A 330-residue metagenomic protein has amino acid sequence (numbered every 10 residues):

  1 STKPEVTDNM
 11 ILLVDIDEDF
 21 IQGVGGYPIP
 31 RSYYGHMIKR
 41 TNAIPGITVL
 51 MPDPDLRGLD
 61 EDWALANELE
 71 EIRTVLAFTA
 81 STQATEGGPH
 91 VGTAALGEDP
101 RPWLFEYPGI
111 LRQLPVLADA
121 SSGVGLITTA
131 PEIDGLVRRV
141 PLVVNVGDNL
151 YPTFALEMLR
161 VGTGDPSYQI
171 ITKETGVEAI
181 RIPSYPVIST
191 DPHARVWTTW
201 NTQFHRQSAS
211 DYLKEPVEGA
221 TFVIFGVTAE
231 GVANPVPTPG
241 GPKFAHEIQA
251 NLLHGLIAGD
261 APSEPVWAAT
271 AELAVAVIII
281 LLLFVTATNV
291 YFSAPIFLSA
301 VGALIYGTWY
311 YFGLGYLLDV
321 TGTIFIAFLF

Functional and structural regions predicted by a protein language model:
S1-P186, V217-S293: Non-transmembrane functional regions of envelope-associated proteins
P30, S208, D319-V320: A diffuse structural propensity rather than consistent per-protein peaks
A64, L104, T198-N201, Y310: Short linear interaction motif-like sites in intrinsically disordered regions of transcription factors
N67, Y107, N201-F204, G313: Short, isolated positions within intrinsically disordered regulatory regions of eukaryotic proteins
L96, T190-H193, G302: Intrinsically disordered, low-complexity regions enriched in Ser/Pro/Gly/Gln/His and often acidic
P100, A194-W197, Y306: Intrinsically disordered regions, especially transient/low-confidence alpha-helical propensity segments and coil-helix
I170-E215: Substrate-access "cap/lid" subdomains that shape and gate the entrance to catalytic or ligand-binding pockets
L298-F330: Membrane-embedded alpha-helical segments, specifically the hydrophobic cores of selected transmembrane helices
